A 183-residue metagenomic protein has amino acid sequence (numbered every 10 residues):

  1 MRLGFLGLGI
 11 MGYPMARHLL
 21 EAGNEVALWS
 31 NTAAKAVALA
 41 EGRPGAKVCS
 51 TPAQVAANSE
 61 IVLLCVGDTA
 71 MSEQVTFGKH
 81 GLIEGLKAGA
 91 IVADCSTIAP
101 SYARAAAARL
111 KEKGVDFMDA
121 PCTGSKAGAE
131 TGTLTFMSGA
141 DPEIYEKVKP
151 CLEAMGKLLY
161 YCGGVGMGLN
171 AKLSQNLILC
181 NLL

Functional and structural regions predicted by a protein language model:
M1-L64, C95, K126: NAD(P)+-binding Rossmann beta1-loop-alpha1 motif at the extreme N-terminus of oxidoreductases
L6-L8, L19-L20, L28, L64 (+6 more regions): Generic leucine side-chain signal with a strong bias for well-ordered alpha-helical environments
M15, K35, T51, M71 (+3 more regions): Hydrophobic alpha-helical segments typical of transmembrane helices and their membrane-interface/capping positions
L20, V37-E41, E73, A107-K111 (+2 more regions): Class I S-adenosyl-L-methionine
T32, D68, D141: Residues in the short beta-alpha loop(s) of Rossmann-like NAD(P)-binding domains
G45-K47, A90, V115, L159: Short, conserved active-site loop motifs that form the nucleotide-linked donor/cofactor pocket
P52-A57, I61-L64, T69-L134: Rossmann-like NAD(P)(H) cofactor-binding subdomain of soluble oxidoreductases
I98-C180: Rossmann-fold dinucleotide-binding core
